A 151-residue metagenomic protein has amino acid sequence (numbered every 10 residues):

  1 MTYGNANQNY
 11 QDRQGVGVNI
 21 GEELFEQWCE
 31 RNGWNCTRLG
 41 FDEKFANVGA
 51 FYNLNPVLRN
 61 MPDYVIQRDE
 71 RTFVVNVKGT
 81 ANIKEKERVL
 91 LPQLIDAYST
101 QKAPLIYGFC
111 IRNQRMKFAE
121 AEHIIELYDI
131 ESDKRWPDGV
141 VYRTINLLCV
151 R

Functional and structural regions predicted by a protein language model:
M1, R31, Q67-D69, T100-A103 (+1 more regions): Non-catalytic C-terminal interaction segments of nucleic acid-processing enzymes
M1-N53: Acidic-basic catalytic patches of nuclease active cores, encompassing PD-(D/E)XK and other metal-cofactor nuclease
D12, E23, C36-T37, R71-F73 (+1 more regions): Catalytic cores of nucleic-acid endonucleases
N47-L54, N60-Y64, L90-I95: Short secondary-structure capping micro-motifs at structural edges
P56-N76: Active-site beta-strand-loop-beta-strand hairpin of nuclease catalytic cores that positions key catalytic residues
